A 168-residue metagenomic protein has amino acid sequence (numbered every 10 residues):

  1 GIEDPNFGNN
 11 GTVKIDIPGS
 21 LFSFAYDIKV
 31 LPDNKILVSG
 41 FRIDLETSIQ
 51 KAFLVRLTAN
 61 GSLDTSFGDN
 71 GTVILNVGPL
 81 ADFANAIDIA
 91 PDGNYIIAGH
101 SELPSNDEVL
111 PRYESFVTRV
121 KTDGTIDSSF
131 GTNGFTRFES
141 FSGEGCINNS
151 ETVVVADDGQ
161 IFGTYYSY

Functional and structural regions predicted by a protein language model:
G1-Y168: Extracytoplasmic mature domains of secreted or surface-exposed proteins
